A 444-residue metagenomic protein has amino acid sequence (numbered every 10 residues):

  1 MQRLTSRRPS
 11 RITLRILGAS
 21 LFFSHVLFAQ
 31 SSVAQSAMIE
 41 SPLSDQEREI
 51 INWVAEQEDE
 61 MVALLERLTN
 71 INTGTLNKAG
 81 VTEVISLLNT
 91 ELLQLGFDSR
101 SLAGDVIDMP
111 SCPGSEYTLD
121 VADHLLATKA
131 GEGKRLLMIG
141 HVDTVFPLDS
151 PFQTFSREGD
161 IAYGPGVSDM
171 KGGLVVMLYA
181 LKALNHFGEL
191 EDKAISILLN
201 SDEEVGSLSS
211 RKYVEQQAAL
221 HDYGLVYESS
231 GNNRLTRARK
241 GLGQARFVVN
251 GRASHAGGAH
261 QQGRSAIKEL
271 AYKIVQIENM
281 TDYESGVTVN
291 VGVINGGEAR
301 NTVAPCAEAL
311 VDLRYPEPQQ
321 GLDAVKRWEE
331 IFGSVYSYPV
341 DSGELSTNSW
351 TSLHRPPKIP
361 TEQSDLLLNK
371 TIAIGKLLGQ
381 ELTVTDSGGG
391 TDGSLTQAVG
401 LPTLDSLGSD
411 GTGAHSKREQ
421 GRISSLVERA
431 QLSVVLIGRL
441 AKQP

Functional and structural regions predicted by a protein language model:
Q2-L17: Bacterial N-terminal signal peptides that target proteins for export
R15-F28: Bacterial N-terminal signal peptides
L27-A37: Signal peptide processing junction and immediate N-terminal pro/mature segment of secreted/exported proteins
Q35, I39-E49, T73, E91 (+1 more regions): Metal-dependent amide/peptide-bond hydrolase catalytic core, centered on the "pita-bread" metallohydrolase fold
E40-P165, H186, G393: Acidic/His- and Gly-rich active-site-bordering loop/insert found across diverse amide/peptide-bond hydrolases
D143-E158, H221, A238-V248, A373: Acidic-glycine-rich active-site phosphate/pyrophosphate-binding loop
I161-V175, H255: Glycine/serine-rich anion-binding loops at beta->alpha junctions that coordinate negatively charged ligand groups
M170-Q244, D282, A441: Acidic/histidine-rich catalytic neighborhood of metal-dependent amide-processing enzymes
